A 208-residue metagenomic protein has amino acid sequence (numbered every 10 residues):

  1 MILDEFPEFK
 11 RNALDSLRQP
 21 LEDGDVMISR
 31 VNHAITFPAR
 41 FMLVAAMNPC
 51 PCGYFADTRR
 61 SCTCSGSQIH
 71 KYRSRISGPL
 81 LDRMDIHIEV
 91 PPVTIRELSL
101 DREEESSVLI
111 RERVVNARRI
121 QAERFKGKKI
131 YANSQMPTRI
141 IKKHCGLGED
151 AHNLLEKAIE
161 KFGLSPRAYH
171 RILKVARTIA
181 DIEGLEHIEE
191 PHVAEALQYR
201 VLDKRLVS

Functional and structural regions predicted by a protein language model:
M1-I2, I88: Hydrophobic positions in the central parallel beta-sheet of the AAA+
D4-F6, S16: Walker B catalytic acidic pair
N12-S208: Basic, amphipathic alpha-helical bundle interface domains used for macromolecular binding and assembly
